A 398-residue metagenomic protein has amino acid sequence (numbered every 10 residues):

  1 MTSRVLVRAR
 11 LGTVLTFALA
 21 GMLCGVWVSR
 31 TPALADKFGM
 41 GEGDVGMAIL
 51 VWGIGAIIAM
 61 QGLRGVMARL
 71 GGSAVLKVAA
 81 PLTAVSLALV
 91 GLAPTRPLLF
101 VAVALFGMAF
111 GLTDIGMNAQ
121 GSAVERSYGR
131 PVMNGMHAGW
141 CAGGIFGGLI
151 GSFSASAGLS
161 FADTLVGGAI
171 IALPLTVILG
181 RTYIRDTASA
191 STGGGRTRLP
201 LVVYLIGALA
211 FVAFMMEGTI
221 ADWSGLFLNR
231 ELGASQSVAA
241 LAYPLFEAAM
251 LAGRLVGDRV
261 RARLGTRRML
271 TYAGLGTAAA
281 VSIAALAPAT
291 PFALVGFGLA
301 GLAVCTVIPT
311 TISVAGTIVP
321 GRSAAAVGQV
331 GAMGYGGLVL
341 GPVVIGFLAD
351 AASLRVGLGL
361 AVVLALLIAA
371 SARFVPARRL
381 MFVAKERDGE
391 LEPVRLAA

Functional and structural regions predicted by a protein language model:
S29-G43, D222-V238: Short amphipathic helix-loop junctions that connect adjacent transmembrane helices in Major Facilitator Superfamily/SLC
L34-A35, V66-M67, F153-G158, L228-N229 (+3 more regions): Interfacial helix-cap and linker-helix signal at transmembrane-aqueous boundaries of multi-pass secondary transporters
G39, G71, L92-P97, G233 (+1 more regions): Helix-breaking motifs and short loop linkers at transmembrane-helix boundaries and internal kinks in secondary membrane
I58-P97: Conserved MFS/SLC helix-loop-helix module at the cytosolic interface between two early adjacent transmembrane helices
A59-G72, A155, G253-T266, A349-D350: Helix-to-loop junctions at the C-terminal end of transmembrane segments in multipass secondary transporters
P81-P94, G276-P288, R373: C-terminal ends and interior cores of transmembrane alpha-helices in multi-pass membrane transporters/permeases
L112-S127, T306-V319: Intracellular juxtamembrane helix-capping segments at the cytosolic ends of symmetry-related transmembrane helices
A162-R181, V356-F374: Symmetry-related core transmembrane helices of the 12-TM Major Facilitator Superfamily/SLC fold
